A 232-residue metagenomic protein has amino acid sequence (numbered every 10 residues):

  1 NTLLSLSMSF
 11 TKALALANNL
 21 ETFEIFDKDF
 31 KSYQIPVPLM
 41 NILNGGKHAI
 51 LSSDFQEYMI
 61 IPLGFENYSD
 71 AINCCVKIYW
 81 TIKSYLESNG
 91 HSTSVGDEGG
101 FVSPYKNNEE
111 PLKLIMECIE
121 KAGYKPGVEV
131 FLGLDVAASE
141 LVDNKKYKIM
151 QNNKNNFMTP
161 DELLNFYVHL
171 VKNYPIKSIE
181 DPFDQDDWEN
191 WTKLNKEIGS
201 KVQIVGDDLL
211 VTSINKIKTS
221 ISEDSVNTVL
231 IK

Functional and structural regions predicted by a protein language model:
N1-A17, A122: Stable alpha-helical structural segments in soluble proteins, enriched in small hydrophobic residues
F10-T11, D27, P38, N44-Q56 (+4 more regions): Short acidic, glycine/serine/threonine-rich loops at helix termini
T11, E21-F23, I35-P36, M59: Catalytic alpha/beta active-site cores
A15-L16, L20, D27, K31 (+6 more regions): Generic secondary-structure signature for well-ordered alpha-helical cores
F26-G45, K125-E140: Glycine-rich, aromatic-flanked loop segments that form ligand/cofactor-binding clefts across common enzyme folds
Y33-G96: Mobile "lid/hinge" segments at catalytic clefts and subdomain interfaces of large enzymes
E57-Y68, S92-N108, A137-N153: Active-site-proximal beta-alpha loop/turn segments in soluble metabolic enzymes
E109-K232: Catalytic core of soluble alpha/beta enzymes
